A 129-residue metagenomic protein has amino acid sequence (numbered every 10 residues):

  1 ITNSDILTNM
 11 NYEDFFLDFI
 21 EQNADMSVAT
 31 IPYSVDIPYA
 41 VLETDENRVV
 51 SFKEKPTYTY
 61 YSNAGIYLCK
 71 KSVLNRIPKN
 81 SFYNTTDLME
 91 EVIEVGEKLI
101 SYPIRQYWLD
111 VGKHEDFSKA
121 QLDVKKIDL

Functional and structural regions predicted by a protein language model:
I1-L7: Short beta-strand-to-loop acidic/aromatic patch adjacent to the donor-nucleotide binding site
T2, T30, P103: Short beta-strand segments
L7, E13-I20, Y33-V35, R48-L129: Catalytic-core segments of class I nucleotidyltransferases/pyrophosphorylases that form NMP-activated intermediates
Q22-P32: A short, conserved acidic/glycine-rich loop-to-beta-strand motif that forms the donor nucleotide-sugar/metal
L42-E46: Extended acidic/charged loop-beta regions that coordinate divalent cations and stabilize anionic phosphate/carboxylate
